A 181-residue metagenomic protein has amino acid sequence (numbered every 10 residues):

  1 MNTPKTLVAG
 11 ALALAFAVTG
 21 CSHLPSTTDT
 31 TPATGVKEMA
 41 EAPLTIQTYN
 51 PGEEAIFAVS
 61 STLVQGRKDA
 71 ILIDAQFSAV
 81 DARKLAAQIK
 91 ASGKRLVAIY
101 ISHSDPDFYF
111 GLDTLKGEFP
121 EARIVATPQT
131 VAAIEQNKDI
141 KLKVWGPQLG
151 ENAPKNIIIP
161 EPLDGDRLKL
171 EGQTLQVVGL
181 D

Functional and structural regions predicted by a protein language model:
M1-A9: Bacterial N-terminal signal peptides that target proteins for export
A17-G20: C-terminal motif of bacterial Sec signal peptides marking the signal peptidase cleavage site
S22-L24: Bacterial signal peptide processing site
T27-T45: N-terminal low-complexity, Pro/Thr/Ser-rich intrinsically disordered segments that act as propeptides or flexible
E41-A91: Conserved beta-strand hairpin/beta-sheet module of binuclear metal-dependent hydrolase folds, prominently
P51-E53, A75-F77, Y100-H103, P128-T130 (+1 more regions): A mature extracytoplasmic/lumenal domain signature
V80-A126: Active-site metal-binding motif and surrounding structural segment of the metallo-beta-lactamase
I134-D181: Metallo-beta-lactamase
